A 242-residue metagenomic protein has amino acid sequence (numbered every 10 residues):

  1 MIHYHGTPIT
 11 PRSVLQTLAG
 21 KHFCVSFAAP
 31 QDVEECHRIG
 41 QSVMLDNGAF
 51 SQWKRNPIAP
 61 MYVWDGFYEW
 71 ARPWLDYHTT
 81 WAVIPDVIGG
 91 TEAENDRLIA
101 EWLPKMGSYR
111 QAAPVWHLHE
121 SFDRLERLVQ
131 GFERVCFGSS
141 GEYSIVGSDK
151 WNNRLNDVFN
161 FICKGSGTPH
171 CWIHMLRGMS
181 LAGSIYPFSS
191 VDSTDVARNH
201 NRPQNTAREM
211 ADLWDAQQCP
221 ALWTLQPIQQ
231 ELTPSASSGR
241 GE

Functional and structural regions predicted by a protein language model:
M1-K105, D215-E242: Non-catalytic, usually N-terminal nucleic-acid engagement modules in DNA/RNA processing proteins
Y4-P8, S26-A28, M44-G48, V83-P85 (+4 more regions): A cross-family glycoside hydrolase active-site/sugar-binding cleft signature
A19-F23, I39-Q41, H78-T79, S108-Q111 (+3 more regions): Glycine-enriched alpha-helix->loop->beta-strand junction motifs that scaffold or abut catalytic
A29-G40, G89-L103, E120-R124, Y143-I162 (+1 more regions): Active-site-adjacent beta->alpha loops and helix N-cap segments on the catalytic face of soluble alpha/beta enzymes
I58-Y62, E120-G131, G178-S193: Catalytic cores of alpha/beta
P114-V146: Histidine/lysine/aspartate-rich catalytic loop segments that bind and position anionic ligands
P114-W116, G138, G147-S190, T194: Glycine-rich adenosine-cofactor-binding loop
F137-E142, M179, S184-L222: Glycine-rich phosphate-binding active-site loops on the catalytic face of alpha/beta enzymes
